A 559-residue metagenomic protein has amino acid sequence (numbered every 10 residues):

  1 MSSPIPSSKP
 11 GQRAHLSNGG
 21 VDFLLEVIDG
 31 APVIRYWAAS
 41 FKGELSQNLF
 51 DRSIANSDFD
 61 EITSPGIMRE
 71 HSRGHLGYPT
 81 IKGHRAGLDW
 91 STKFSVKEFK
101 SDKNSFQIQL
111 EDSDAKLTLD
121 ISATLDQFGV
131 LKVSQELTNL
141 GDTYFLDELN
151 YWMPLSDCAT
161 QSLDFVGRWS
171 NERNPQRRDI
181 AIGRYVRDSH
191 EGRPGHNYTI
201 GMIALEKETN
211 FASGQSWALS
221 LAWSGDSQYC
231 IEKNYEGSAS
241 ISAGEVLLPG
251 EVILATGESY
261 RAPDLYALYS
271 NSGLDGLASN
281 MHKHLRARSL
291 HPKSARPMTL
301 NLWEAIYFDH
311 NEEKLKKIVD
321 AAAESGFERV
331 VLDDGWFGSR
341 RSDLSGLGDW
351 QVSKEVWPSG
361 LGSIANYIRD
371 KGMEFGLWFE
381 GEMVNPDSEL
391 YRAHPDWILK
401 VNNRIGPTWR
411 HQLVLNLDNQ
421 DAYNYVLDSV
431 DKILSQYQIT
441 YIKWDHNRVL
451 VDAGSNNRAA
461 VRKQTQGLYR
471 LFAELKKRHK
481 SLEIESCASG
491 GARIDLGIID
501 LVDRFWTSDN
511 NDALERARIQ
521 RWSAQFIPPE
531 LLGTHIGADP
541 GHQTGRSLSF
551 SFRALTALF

Functional and structural regions predicted by a protein language model:
S2-R13, Y235-A255, S481: Short acidic, Pro/Gly- and aromatic-enriched capping/linker segments at domain boundaries
P4-S7, Q12-L24, P32-E232: Polysaccharide-binding surfaces and accessory modules of carbohydrate-active proteins
G20, Q135-L137, G338, S353 (+5 more regions): Active-site and adjacent substrate-binding regions of carbohydrate-active enzymes
D60-F94, E206-C230, L268-L290, F327-D334 (+3 more regions): Glycine-rich, aromatic-flanked loop segments that form ligand/cofactor-binding clefts across common enzyme folds
F94-V96, V252-S270: Short Pro-Gly-centered flexible turn/kink motifs
I253, R261, T299, R329-V331 (+4 more regions): Structured core elements
K293-D428, Y441: Aromatic-lined carbohydrate-binding/catalytic grooves of carbohydrate-active enzymes
N385-N424, T465-F559: Glycan-recognition surfaces
